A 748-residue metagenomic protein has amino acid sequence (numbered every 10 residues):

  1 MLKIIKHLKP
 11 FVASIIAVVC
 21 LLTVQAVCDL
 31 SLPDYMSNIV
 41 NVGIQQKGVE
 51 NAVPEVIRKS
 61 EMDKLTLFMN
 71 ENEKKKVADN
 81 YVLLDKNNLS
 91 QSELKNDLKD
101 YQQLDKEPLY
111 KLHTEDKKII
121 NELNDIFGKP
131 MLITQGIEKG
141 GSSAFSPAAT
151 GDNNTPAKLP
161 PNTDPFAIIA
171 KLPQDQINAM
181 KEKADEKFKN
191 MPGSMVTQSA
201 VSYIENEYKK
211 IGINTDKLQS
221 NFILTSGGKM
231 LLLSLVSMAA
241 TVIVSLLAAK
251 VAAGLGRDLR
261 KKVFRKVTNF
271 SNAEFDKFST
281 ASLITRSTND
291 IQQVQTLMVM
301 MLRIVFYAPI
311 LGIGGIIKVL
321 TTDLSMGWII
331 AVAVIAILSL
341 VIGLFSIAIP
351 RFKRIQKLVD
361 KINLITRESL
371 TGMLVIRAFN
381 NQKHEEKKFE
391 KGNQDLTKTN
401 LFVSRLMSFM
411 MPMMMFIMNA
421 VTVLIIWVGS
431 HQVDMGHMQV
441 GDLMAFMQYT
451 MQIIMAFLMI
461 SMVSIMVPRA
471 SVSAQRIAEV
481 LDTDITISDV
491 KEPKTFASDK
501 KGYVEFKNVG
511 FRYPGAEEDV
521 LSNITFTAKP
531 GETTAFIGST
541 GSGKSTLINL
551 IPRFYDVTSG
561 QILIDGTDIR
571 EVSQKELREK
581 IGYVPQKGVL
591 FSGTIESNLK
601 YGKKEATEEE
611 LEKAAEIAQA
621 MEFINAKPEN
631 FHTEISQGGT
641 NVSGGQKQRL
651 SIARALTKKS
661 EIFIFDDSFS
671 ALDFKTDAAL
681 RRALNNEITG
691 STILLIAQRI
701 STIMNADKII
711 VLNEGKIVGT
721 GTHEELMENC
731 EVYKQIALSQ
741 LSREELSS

Functional and structural regions predicted by a protein language model:
M1-L32, M36-L231, V236, A240 (+11 more regions): Membrane-integrated ABC transporters
P10, P173, I177-M180, N272-A273 (+9 more regions): An intracellular "coupling" helix at the cytosolic face of ABC transporter transmembrane type-1 domains
I15, N51, L65-K74, N87-L94 (+3 more regions): ABC-type nucleotide-binding domain
C28-Q45, L233-T280, I284, T288 (+7 more regions): Juxtamembrane helix-loop junctions of ABC transporter transmembrane domains
I39, Q46, E368-T371, T450-A516 (+3 more regions): ABC transporter TMD-NBD coupling linker
I44-N51, R58-L65, N70, I168-P173 (+10 more regions): Short intracellular "coupling" helices and adjacent cytoplasmic loop segments at the cytosolic face of multi-pass
G314, K318-I335, S339, F345-S346 (+2 more regions): Helix-loop-helix
